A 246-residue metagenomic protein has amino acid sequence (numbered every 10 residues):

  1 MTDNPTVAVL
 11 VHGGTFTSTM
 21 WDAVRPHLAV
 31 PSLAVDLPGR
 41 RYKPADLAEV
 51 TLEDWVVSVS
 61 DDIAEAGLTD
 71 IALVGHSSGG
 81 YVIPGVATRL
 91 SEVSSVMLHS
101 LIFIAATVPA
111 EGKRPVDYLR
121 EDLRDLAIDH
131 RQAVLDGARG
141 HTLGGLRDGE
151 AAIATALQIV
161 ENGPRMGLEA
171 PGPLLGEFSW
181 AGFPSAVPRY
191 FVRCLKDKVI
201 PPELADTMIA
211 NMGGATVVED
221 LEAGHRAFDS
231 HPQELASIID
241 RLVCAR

Functional and structural regions predicted by a protein language model:
D3-P44: Conserved HGGG/HGGXW glycine-rich cap/lid loop of the alpha/beta-hydrolase fold
P38-A72, A87-V93, V116-D122: Active-site loop/oxyanion-hole signature of alpha/beta-hydrolase fold enzymes
G75-G79, I83: Gly/Ala-rich beta-loop-alpha elbow adjacent to hydrolase catalytic centers
T88, V96-D136, G140, G172-L174 (+1 more regions): Flexible "cap/lid" loop of the alpha/beta hydrolase fold
L135-A186: Conserved alpha/beta-hydrolase catalytic His-Asp/Glu region
E169-Q233: Conserved serine/cysteine hydrolase catalytic core
D229-V243: Post-His helix in hydrolase/transferase enzymes
